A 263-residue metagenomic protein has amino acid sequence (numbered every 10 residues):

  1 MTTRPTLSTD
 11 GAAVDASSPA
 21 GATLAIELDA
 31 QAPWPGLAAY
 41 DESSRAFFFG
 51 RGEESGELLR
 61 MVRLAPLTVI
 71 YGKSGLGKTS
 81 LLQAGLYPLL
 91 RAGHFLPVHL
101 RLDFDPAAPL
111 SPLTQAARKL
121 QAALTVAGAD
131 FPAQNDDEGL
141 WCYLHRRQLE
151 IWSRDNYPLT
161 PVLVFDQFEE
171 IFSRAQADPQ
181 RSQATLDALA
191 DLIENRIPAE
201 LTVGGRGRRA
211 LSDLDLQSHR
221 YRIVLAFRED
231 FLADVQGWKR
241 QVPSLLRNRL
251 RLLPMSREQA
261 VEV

Functional and structural regions predicted by a protein language model:
M1-V263: Amphipathic helix/helix-loop-helix segment enriched in hydrophobic residues with interspersed Lys/Arg and occasional
